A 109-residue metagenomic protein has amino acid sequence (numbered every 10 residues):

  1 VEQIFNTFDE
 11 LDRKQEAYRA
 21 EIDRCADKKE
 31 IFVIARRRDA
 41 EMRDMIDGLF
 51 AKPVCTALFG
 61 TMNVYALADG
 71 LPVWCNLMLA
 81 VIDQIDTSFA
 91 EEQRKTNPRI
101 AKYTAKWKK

Functional and structural regions predicted by a protein language model:
V1-I31: Short N-terminal mixed-charge amphipathic segments
Q3-N6, E10, E41, N76 (+1 more regions): Long, highly charged amphipathic alpha-helices
I22-R36, G60-Y65: Short, surface-exposed loop/turn segments at secondary-structure junctions
R24-C25, R37, C75, I82: Generic signal for short, ordered secondary-structure residues within or immediately flanking folded domains
A35-R43: Short amphipathic alpha-helical coiled-coil/interface segments
P53-K109: C-terminal charged interaction modules
